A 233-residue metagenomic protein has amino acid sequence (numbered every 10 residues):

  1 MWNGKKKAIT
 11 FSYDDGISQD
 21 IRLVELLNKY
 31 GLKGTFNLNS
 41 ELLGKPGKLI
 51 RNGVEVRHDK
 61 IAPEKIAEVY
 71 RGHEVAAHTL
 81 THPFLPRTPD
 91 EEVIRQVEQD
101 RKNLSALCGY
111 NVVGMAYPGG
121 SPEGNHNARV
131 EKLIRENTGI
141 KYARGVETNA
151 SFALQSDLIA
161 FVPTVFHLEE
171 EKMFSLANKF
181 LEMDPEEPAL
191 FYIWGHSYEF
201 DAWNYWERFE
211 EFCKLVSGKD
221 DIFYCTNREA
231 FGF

Functional and structural regions predicted by a protein language model:
M1-E74, T81-F84, E98-P118, P122 (+2 more regions): Active-site beta->alpha N-cap acidic-glycine motif
M1-N3, K29-G31, T35, S40 (+6 more regions): C-terminal domain-boundary segment and adjacent tail
K7-I9, D157-I159, F191: Short amphipathic alpha-helical segments
Y13, A77-T79, P163, G195: Pocket-edge structural micro-motifs
R22, H82-K179, E207-R208: Catalytic domains of cell-wall/extracellular-matrix polysaccharide-remodeling enzymes, centered on de-N-acetylation
E55-E64, N127-N137, P188-F191: Glycine-rich, flexible loop segments associated with nucleotide phosphate handling
H58, L85-P89, V165, D201 (+1 more regions): Pocket-edge positions in alpha/beta enzyme catalytic cores
I66-A67, N178-P185: Histidine/acidic residue-rich metal-binding segments in metalloenzymes
